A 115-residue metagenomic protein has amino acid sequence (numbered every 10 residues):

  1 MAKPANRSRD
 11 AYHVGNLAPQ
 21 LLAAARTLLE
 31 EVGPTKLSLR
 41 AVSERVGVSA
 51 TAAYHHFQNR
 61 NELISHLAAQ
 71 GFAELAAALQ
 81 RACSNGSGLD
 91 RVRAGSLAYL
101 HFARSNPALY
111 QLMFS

Functional and structural regions predicted by a protein language model:
M1-N16, T27: N-terminal intrinsically disordered/low-complexity leader segments
K3-D10, F57, N61, R81-N85: A short, mixed-charge helix-start or loop-turn motif at secondary-structure junctions
Q20, A24, L28-E62, H66: Helix-turn-helix
A24-V32, E74-N85: Solvent-exposed, amphipathic alpha-helical segments
L29, I64-G71, A78-L79, M113: Alpha-helical DNA-contacting segments of helix-turn-helix folds
S38, Q111-F114: Short, hydrophobic secondary-structure boundary micro-motifs
Q80-L109: Hydrophobic alpha-helical connector segments
